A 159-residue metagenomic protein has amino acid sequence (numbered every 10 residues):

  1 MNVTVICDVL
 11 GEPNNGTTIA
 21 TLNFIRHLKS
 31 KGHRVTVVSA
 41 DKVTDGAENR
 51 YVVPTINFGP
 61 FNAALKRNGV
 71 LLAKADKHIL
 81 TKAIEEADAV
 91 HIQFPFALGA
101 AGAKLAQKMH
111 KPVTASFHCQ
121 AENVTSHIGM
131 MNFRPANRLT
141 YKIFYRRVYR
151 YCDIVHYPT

Functional and structural regions predicted by a protein language model:
M1-P54, E85: N-terminal subdomain of nucleotide-sugar transferases
T17-A20, A40, Q93, V155-T159: Replace "coordinates the UDP/GDP/TDP-sugar" with "coordinates nucleotide-activated sugar donors
E48-T81, F133: A short, charged, and often flexible helix/loop element on the N-terminal side of the glycosyltransferase catalytic
N62-A63, V124-I128: Short, charged, surface-exposed secondary-structure boundary motifs
L80-G99, K111-S116: Short N-terminal targeting/anchoring amphipathic segment
A89, A106-S126, H156: Active-site proximal beta-strand in glycosyltransferases
K108, A136-I154: Membrane-proximal helix-turn-helix segments that form the acceptor-binding/catalytic region of lipid-linked
